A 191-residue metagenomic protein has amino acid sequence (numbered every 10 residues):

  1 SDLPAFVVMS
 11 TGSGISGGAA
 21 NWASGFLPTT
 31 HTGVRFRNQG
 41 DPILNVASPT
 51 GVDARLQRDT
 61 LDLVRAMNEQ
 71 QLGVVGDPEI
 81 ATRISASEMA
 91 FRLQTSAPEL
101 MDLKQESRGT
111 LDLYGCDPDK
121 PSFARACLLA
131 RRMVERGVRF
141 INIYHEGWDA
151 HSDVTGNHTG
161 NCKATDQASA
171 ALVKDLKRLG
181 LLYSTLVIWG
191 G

Functional and structural regions predicted by a protein language model:
S1-G191: Ligand-binding pockets and gating/stacking loops
